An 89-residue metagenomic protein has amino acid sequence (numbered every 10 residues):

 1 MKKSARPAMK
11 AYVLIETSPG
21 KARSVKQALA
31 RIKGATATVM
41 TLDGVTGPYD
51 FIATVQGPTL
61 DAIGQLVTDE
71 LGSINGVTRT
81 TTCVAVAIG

Functional and structural regions predicted by a protein language model:
M1-G89: A compositional/biophysical signature of low hydrophobicity enriched in polar/charged and small residues
